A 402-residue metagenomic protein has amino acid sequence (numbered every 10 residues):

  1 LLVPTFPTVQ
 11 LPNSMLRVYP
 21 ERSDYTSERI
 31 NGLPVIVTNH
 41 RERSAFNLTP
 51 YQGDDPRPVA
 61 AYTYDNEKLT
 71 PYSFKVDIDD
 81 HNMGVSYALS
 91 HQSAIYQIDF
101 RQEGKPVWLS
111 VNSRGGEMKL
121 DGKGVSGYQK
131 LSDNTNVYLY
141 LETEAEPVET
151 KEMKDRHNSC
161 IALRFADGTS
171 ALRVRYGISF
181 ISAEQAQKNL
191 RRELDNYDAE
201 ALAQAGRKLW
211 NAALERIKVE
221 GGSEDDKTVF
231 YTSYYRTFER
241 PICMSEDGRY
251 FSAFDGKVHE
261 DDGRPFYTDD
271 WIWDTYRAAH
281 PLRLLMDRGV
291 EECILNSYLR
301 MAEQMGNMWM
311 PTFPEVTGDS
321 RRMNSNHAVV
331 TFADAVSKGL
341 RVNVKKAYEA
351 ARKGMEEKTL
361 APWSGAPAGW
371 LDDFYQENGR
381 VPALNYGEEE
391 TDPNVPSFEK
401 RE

Functional and structural regions predicted by a protein language model:
L1-V330, D334-R401: Accessory carbohydrate-recognition regions in carbohydrate-active enzymes
